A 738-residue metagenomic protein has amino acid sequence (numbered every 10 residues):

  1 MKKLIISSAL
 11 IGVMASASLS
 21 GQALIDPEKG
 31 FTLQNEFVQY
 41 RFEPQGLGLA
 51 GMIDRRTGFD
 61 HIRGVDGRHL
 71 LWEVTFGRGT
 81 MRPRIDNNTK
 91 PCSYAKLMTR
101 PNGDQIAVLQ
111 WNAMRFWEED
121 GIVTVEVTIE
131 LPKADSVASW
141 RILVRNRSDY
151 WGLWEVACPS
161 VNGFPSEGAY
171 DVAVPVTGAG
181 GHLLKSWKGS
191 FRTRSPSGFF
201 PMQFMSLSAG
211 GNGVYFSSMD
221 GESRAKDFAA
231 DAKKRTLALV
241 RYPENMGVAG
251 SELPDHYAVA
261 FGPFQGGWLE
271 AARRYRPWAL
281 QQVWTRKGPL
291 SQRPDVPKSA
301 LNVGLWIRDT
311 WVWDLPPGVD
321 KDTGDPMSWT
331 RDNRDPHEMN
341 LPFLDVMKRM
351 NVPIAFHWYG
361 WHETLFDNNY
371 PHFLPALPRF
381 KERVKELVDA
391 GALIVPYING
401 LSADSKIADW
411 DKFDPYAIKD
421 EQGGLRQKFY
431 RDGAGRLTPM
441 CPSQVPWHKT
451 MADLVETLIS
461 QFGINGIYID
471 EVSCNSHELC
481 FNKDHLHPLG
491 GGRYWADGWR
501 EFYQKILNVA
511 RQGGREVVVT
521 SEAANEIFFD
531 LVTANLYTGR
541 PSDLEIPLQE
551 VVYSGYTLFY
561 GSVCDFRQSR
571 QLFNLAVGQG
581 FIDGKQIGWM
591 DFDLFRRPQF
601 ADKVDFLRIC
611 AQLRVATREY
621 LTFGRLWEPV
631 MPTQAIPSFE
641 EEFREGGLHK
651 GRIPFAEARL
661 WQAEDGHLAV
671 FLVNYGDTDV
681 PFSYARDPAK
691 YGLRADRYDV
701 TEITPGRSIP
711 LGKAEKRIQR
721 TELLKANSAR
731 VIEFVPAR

Functional and structural regions predicted by a protein language model:
E28-W117: Acidic-aromatic substrate-binding/catalytic surfaces of carbohydrate-active enzymes
D104-I106, W111-F116, S139, Y150-C158 (+7 more regions): Conserved structural scaffold segments of CAZyme catalytic domains across common CAZy folds
A107-G168, Q662-D665: Acidic, contiguous internal or C-terminal segments within carbohydrate-active enzymes that form a structured patch used
E252-A258, W495-E702, S728: Active-site-proximal substrate-binding groove within the catalytic cores of carbohydrate-active enzymes
P336-H337, P378-K385, L393-F462: Active-site-adjacent "subsite" loops/lids of carbohydrate-active enzymes
W358-L377, A408-Q444, N475-R500, I506: Aromatic- and acidic-residue-enriched carbohydrate-binding clefts of CAZyme catalytic domains
P442-D530: Active-site neighborhood of glycoside hydrolase catalytic domains
G712-R738: C-terminal beta-strand-rich structural cap/linker in extracellular carbohydrate-active enzymes
